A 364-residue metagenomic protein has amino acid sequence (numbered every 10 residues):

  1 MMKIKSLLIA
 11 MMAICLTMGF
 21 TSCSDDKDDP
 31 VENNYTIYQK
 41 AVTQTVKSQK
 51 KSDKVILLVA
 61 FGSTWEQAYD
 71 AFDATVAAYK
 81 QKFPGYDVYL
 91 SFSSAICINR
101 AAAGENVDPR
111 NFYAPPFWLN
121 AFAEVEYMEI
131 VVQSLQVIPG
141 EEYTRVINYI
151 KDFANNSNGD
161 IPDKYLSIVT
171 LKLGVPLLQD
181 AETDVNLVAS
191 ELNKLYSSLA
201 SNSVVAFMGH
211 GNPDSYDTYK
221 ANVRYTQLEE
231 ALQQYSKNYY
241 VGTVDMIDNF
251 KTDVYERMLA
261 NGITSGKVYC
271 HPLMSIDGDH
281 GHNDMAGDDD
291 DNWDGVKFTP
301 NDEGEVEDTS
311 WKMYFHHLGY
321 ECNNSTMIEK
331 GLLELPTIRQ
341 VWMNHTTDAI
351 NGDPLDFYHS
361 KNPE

Functional and structural regions predicted by a protein language model:
M1-I9: Bacterial N-terminal signal peptides that target proteins for export
L7, C23-D25: Compositionally biased regions
M18-S22: C-terminal motif of bacterial Sec signal peptides marking the signal peptidase cleavage site
D25-E364: Active-site-proximal alpha-helix that buttresses catalytic centers in soluble enzyme cores
